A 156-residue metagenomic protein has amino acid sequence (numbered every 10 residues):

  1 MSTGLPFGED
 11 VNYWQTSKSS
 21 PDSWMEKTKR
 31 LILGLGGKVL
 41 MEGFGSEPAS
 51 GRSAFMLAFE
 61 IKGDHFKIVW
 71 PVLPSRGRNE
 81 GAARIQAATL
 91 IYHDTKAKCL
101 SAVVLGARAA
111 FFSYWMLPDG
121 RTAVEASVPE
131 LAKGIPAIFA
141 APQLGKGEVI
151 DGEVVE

Functional and structural regions predicted by a protein language model:
M1, V69, L73-E156: Intrinsically disordered, low-complexity regulatory regions enriched in serine/threonine/proline and acidic residues
M1-R30: Terminal, regulation- and interaction-focused segments at domain boundaries
E9, S19, A54, H65 (+2 more regions): Alpha-helical structural elements
S17-S20, E26, P48-A97: Long, continuous compositionally biased terminal/linker segments
L33: An amphipathic, hydrophobic-aromatic interaction surface with interspersed Lys/Arg that forms lipid/phosphate-bearing
G36-P48: Short, well-structured beta-strand/strand-turn elements
